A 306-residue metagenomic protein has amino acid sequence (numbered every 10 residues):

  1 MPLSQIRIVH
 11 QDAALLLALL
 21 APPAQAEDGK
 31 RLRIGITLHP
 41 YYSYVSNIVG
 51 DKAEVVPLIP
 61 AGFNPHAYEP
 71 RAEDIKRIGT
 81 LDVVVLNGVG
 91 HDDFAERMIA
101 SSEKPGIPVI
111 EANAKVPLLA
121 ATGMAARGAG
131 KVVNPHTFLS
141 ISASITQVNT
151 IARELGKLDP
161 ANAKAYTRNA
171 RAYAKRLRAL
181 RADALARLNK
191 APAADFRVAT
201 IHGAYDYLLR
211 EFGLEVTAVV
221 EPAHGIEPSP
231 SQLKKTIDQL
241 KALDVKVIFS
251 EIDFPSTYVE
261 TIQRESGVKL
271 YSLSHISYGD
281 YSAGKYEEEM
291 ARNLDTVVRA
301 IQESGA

Functional and structural regions predicted by a protein language model:
M1-A13: Bacterial N-terminal signal peptides that target proteins for export
I8, L15, P105-P108: N-terminal targeting leaders only when they are immediately followed by extended low-complexity/repeat-rich tracts
H10, Q25-A26: Intrinsically disordered, low-complexity regulatory regions of eukaryotic regulatory proteins
A21-P23: N-terminal signal peptide c-region/cleavage motif recognized by signal peptidases
A26-A306: Extracytoplasmic metal-acquisition and chelation regions
